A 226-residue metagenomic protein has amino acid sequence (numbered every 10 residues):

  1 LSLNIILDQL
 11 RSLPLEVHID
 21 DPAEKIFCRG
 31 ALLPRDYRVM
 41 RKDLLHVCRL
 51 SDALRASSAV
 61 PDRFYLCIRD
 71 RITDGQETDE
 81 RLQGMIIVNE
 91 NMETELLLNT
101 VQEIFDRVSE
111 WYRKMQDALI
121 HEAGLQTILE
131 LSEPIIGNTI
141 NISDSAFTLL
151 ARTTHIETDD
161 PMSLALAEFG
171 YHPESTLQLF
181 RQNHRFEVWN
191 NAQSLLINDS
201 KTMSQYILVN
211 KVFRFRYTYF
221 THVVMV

Functional and structural regions predicted by a protein language model:
L1-V226: Alpha-helical/coil-rich non-catalytic "connector" segments in signaling and regulatory proteins
